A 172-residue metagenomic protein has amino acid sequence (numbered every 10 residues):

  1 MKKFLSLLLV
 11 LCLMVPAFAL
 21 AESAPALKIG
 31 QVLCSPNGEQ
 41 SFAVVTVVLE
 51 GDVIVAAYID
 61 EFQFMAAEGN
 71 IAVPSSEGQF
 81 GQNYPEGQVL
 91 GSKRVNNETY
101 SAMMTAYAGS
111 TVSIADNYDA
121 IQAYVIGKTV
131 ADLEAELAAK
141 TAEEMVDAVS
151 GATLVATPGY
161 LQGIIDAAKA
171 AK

Functional and structural regions predicted by a protein language model:
K2-E22: Sec-dependent N-terminal signal peptides of Gram-positive bacterial secreted proteins and lipoproteins
A24-K172: Active-site- and interface-proximal helix/loop "cap" or "latch" segments in soluble metabolic and energy-transducing
